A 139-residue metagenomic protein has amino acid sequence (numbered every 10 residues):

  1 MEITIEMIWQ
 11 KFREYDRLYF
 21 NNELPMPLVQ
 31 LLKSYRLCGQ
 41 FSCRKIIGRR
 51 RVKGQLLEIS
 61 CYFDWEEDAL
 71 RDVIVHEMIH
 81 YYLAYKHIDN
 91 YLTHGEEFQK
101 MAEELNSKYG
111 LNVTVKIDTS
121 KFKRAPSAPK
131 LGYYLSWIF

Functional and structural regions predicted by a protein language model:
M1-A69, Y85-F139: Metalloprotease/metallohydrolase-associated module, dominated by Zn2+-dependent proteases
D72-A84: Active-site recognition of the HExxH zinc-binding catalytic motif
